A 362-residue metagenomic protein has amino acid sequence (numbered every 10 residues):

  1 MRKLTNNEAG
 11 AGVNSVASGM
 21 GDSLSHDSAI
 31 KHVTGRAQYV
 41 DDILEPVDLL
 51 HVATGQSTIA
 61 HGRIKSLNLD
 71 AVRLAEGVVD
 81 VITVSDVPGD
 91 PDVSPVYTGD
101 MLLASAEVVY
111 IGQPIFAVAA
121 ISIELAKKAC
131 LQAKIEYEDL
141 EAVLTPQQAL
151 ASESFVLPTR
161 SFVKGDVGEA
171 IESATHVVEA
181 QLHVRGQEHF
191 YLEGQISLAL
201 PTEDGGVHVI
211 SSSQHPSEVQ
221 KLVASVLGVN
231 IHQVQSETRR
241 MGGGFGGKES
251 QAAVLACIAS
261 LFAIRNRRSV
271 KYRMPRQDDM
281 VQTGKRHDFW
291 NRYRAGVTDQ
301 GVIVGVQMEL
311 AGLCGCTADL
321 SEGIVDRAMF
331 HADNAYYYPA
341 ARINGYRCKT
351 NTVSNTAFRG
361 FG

Functional and structural regions predicted by a protein language model:
M1-P158, F162, V177-A180: Flexible, low-hydrophobicity surface segments
D22, S28-G35, R160-S197, D288-G362: Glycine-rich loop/linker segments at domain edges
S25, I43-D48, M101-L102, E107-G112 (+9 more regions): Solvent-exposed alpha-helices and their adjacent loops that cap or buttress functional pockets in soluble metabolic
T54-I82, F116-E136, S197-N266, G323-D333 (+1 more regions): Alpha-helical support elements that line or immediately flank enzyme active sites and cofactor-binding pockets
T83-V84, Q233-R239, R267-Q277, V304-E309 (+1 more regions): Beta-strand segments within the central parallel beta-sheet cores of soluble alpha/beta enzyme folds
V87, S213-P216, R240-G244, M274-G284 (+2 more regions): Acidic, glycine-rich active-site loops and adjacent beta-strand->loop/helix elements that engage anionic groups
G99-A126, G246-D299, T356-G362: Glycine-rich and small/hydrophobic secondary-structure elements
Q147-L227: Helix-loop-helix junctions that connect adjacent transmembrane helices in secondary transporters/permeases, recognized
